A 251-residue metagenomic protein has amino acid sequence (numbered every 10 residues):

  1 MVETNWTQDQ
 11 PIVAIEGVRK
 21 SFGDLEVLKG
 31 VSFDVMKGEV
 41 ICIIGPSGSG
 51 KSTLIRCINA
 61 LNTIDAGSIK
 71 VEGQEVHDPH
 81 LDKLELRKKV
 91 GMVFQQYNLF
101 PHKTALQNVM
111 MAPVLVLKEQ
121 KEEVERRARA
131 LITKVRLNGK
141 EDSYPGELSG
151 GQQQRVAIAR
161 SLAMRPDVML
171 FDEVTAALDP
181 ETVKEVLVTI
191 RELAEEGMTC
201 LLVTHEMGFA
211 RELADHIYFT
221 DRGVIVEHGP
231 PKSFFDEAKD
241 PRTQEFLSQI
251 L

Functional and structural regions predicted by a protein language model:
M1-T7, T243: Pre-NBD coupling/linker segments of ABC/ABC-like ATPases
Q8-P231: ABC family nucleotide-binding domain
D221-R222, V226-H228, K232-L251: C-terminal boundary and immediately downstream tail of ABC-type ATPase nucleotide-binding domains
